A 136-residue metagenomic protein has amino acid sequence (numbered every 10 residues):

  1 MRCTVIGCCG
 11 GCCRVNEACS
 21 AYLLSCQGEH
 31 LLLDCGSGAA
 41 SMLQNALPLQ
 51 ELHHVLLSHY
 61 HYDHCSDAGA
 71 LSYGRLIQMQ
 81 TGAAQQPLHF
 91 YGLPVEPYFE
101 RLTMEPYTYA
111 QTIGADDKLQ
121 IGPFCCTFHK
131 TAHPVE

Functional and structural regions predicted by a protein language model:
M1, E29, H53, L88 (+1 more regions): Nucleotide donor/acceptor-binding cores
M1-L47, E136: Conserved beta-strand hairpin/beta-sheet module of binuclear metal-dependent hydrolase folds, prominently
C8-G11, I77-Q78, T131: Short beta-turn/strand-loop junction motif enriched in small, turn-promoting residues
R14, L23, Q80-G82, D116-K118: Short secondary-structure boundary/capping segments
C26-E29, L76, V95-E96: Short loop segments at secondary-structure junctions
S37-P87: Active-site metal-binding motif and surrounding structural segment of the metallo-beta-lactamase
A83-E136: Metallo-beta-lactamase
